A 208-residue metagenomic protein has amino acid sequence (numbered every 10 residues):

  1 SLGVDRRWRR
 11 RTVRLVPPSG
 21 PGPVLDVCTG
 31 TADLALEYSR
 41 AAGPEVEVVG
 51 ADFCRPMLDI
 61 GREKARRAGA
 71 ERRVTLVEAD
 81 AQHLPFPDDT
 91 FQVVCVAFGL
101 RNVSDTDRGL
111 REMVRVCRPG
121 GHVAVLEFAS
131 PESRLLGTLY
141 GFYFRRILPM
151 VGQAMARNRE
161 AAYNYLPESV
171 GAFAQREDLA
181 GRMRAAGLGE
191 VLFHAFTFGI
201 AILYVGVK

Functional and structural regions predicted by a protein language model:
L2-G22, E37: Conserved alpha-helix/loop element of class I SAM-dependent methyltransferases that forms part of the SAM/SAH-binding
P23-H83: Class I SAM-dependent methyltransferase SAM/SAH-binding core
G43, V103-S104, C117-R118: Helix-to-beta-strand junctions that scaffold the AdoMet/dcAdoMet cofactor pocket in Class I SAM-dependent enzymes
Q82-V94: A short acidic, Gly/Pro-enriched loop at the edge of an enzyme's catalytic core that lines a small-molecule cofactor
Q92-T106: A short SAM/SAH-binding and catalytic strip from SAM-dependent methyltransferases
D107-H122: A short glycine-rich, Lys/Arg-flanked "PGG" loop and its adjoining helix->strand segment in the class I
S130-A186, L192: C-terminal alpha-helical "lid/dimerization" subdomain adjacent to the S-adenosyl-L-methionine
A186-K208: Core SAM-dependent methyltransferase catalytic element
